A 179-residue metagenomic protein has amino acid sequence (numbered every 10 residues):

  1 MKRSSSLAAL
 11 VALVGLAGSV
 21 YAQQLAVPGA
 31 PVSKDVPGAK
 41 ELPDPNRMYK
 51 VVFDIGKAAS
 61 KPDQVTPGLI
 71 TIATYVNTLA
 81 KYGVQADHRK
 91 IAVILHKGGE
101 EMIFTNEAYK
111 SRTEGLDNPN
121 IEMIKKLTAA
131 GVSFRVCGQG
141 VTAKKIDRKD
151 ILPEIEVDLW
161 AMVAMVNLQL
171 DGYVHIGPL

Functional and structural regions predicted by a protein language model:
M1-A8: Bacterial N-terminal signal peptides that target proteins for export
A8-A17: Bacterial N-terminal signal peptides
G18-A22: Sec/Tat signal peptide C-region and signal peptidase I cleavage site
Q23-S33, F104-L179: A cross-taxonomic marker for long C-terminal extensions/tails that follow the last structured domain
D44-P62, F104-A108: Acidic/histidine-rich, surface-exposed loop or edge segments in extracytoplasmic proteins
A58-G68, A86, T113, D117-N120 (+1 more regions): Solvent-exposed, acidic/flexible segments
V65-V84: Histidine-anchored nucleotide/phosphate-binding helix
Q85-I103: Acidic helix-start/capping segments at beta-turn-to-alpha-helix junctions
